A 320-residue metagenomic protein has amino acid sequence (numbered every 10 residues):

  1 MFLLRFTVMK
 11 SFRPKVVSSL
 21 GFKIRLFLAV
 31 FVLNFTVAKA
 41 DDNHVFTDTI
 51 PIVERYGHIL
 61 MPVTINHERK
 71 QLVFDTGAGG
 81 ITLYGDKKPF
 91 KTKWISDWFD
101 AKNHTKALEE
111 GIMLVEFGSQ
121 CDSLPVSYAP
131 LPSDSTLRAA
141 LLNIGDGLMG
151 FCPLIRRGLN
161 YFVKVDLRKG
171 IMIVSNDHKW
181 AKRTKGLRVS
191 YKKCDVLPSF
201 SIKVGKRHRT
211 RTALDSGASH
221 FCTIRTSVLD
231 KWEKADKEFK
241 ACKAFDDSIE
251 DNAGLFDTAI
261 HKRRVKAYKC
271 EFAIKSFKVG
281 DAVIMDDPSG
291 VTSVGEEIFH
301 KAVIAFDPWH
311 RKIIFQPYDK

Functional and structural regions predicted by a protein language model:
M1-H44: Bacterial Sec-dependent N-terminal signal peptides
A40-K320: Pepsin/retropepsin-fold aspartyl endopeptidases
